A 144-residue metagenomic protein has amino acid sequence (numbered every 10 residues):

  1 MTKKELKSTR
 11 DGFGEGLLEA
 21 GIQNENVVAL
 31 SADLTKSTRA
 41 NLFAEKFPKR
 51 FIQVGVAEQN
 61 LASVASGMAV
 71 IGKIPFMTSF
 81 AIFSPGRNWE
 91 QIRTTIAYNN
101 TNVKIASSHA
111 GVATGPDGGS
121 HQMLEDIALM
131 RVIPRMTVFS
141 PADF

Functional and structural regions predicted by a protein language model:
M1-F144: Thiamine diphosphate
